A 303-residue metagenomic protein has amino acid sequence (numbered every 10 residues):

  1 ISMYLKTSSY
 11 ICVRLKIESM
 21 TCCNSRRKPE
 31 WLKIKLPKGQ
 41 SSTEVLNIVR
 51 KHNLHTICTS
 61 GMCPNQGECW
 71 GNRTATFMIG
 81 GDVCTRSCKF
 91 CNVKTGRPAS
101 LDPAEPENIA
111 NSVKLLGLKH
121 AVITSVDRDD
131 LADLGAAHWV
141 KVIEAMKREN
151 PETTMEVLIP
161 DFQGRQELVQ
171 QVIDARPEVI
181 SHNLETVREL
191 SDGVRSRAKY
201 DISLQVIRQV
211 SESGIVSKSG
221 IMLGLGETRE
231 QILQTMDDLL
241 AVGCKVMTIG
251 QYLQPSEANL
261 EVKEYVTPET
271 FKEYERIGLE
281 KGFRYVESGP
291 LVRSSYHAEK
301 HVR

Functional and structural regions predicted by a protein language model:
C12-T76, E107, N111-K114, K141-T153 (+2 more regions): Auxiliary Fe-S-binding modules of radical SAM enzymes
I57, M78, D82-T85: Processing junctions and N-termini across compartments
C63, C84, C88-C91: Short cysteine clusters
E68-G71, K89, V93-G96: Short functional micro-motifs and their immediate structural scaffolds
D82-T85, L118, E185-V187, Y252-Q254: Short connector loops/turns at beta-strand edges and beta->alpha or beta->beta junctions
V93-N108, L115-Q166, V172-Q205, K218-M222 (+1 more regions): Core AdoMet radical
